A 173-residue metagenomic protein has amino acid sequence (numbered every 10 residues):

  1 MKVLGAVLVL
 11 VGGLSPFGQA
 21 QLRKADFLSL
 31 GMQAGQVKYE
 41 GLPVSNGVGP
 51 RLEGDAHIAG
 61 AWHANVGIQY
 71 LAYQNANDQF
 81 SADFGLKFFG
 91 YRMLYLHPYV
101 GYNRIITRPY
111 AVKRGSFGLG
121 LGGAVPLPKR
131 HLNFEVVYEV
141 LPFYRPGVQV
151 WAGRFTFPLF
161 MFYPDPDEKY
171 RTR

Functional and structural regions predicted by a protein language model:
L4-G13: Sec-dependent N-terminal signal peptides
P16-L71, T156-F160, R173: Short glycine/proline- and aromatic-enriched beta-strand/turn motifs that initiate or cap beta-hairpins
K24-D26, V44-P50, A76-A82, A111-F117 (+1 more regions): Residues that define the transmembrane beta-barrel architecture of outer-membrane proteins
S29, V125, G147-R173: Outer-membrane beta-barrel "beta-signal"
Q36-L42, A72-A76, R104-Y110, V140-P146 (+1 more regions): Gram-negative outer-membrane beta-barrel proteins
E53-F117, G122-F134: Gram-negative (and chloroplast) outer-membrane scaffold detector with strong preference for beta-barrel transmembrane
